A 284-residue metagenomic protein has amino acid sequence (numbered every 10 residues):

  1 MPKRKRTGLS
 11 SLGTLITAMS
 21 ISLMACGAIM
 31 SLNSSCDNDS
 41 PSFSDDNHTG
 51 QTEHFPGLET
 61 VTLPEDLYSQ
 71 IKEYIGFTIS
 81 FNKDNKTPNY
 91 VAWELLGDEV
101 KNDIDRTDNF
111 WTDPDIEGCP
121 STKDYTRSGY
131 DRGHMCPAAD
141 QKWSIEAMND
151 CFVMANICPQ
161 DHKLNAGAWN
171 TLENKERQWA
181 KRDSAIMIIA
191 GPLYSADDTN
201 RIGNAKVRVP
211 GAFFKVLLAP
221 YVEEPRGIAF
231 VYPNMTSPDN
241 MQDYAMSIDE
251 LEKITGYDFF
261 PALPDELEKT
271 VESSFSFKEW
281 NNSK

Functional and structural regions predicted by a protein language model:
P2-K284: Domain-level detector for secreted/extracellular nuclease and nuclease-toxin modules, and for the ENPP-like C-terminal
